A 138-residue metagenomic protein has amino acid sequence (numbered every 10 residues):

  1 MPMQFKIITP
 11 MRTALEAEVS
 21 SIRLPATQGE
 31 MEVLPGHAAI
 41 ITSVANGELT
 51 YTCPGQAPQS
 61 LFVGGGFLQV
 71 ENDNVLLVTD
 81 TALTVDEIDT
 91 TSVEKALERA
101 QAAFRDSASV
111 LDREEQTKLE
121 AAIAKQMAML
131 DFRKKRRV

Functional and structural regions predicted by a protein language model:
M1-P54, S60: A positional/architectural concept
P2, S21, S60-F62, A96 (+2 more regions): Secondary-structure boundary/capping motif
P10-T13, G65-L68, L119: Short N-terminal helix-initiation segments at or just after the protein's N-terminus
M31, A38, D73-L76, A121: Residue-level marker of intrinsically disordered, low-complexity segments enriched for small/polar residues
F62, L68-Q101: Mid-chain, well-packed structural core segment of small domains
D86-V138: Acidic/glycine-rich phosphate/pyrophosphate-binding loops and surrounding catalytic core that coordinate Mg2+
